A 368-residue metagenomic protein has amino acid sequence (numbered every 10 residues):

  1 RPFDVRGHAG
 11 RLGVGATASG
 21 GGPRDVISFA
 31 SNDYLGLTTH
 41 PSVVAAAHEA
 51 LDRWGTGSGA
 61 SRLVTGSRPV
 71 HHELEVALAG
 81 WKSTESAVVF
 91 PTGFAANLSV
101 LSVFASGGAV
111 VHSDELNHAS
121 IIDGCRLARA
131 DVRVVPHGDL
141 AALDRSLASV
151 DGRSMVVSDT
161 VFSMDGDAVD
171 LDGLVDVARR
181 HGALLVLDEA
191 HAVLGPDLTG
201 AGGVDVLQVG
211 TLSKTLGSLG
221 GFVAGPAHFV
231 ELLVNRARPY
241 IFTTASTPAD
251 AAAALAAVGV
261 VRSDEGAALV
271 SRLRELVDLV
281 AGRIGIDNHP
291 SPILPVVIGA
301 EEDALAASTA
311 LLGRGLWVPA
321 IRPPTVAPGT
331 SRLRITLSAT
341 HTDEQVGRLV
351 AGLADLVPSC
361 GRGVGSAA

Functional and structural regions predicted by a protein language model:
R1-T56, A183: N-terminal "arm"/small-domain region of PLP-dependent enzymes with the aminotransferase-like
D33, R133-L187: Active-site phosphate-binding strand-loop segment of PLP-dependent enzymes
L37, P41, A45-E49, R53 (+3 more regions): PLP-dependent enzyme catalytic core of the Aspartate aminotransferase-like
A45, E49-T92: Conserved N-terminal alpha-helix of the aminotransferase class I/II PLP-enzyme fold
V100-A119, R274: Conserved PLP-anchoring active-site segment centered on the Schiff-base-forming lysine
A201-L232: Active-site PLP attachment segment
A251-S271: Amphipathic alpha-helix from the class-I
A267-G315, T325, G329-T330, L337-A339 (+1 more regions): Conserved PLP-binding catalytic core of the aspartate aminotransferase-like
